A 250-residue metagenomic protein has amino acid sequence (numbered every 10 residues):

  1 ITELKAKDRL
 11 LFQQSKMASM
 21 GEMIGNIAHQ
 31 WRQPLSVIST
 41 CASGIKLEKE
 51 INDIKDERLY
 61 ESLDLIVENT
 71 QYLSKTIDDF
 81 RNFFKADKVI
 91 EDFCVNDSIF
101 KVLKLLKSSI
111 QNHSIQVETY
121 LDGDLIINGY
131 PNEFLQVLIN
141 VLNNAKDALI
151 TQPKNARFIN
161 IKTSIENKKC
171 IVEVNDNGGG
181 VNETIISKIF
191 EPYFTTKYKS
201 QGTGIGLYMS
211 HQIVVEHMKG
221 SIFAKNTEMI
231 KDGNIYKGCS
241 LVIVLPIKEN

Functional and structural regions predicted by a protein language model:
I1-S19, H113: Conserved signal-transmission helix
E3, E22, E191: Acidic-residue sensor for enzyme active/binding pockets
S19-M20, L59: N-terminal alpha-helical segment
Q30-N250: Core catalytic ATP-binding domain of two-component histidine kinases
